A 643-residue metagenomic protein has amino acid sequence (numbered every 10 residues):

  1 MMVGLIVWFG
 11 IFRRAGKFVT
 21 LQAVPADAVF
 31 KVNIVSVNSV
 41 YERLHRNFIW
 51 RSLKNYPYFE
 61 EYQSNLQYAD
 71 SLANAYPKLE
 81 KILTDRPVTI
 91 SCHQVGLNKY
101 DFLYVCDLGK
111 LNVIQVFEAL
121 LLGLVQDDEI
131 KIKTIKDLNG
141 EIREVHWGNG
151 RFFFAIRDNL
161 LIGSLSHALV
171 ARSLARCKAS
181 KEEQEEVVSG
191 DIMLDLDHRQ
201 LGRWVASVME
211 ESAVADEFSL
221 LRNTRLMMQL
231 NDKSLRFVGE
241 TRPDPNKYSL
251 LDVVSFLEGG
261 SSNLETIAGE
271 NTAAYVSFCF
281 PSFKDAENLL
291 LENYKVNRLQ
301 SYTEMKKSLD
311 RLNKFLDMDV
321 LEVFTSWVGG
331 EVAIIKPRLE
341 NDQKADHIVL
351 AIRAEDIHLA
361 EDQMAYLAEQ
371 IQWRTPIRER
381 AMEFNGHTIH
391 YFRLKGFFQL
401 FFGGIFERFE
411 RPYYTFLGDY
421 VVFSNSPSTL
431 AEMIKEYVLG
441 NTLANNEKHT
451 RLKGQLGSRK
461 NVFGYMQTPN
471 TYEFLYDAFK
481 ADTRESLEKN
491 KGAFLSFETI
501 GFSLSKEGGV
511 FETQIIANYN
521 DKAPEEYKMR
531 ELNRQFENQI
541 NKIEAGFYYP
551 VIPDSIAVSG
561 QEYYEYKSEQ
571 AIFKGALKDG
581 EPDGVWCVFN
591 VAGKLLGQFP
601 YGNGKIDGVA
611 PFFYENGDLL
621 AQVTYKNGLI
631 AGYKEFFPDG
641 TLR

Functional and structural regions predicted by a protein language model:
M1-G4, R459, Y465-F547: In a subset of proteins, long, contiguous C-terminal domains/tails are tracked
M2-E144, V187-F218, R236-H347, L359-G386 (+1 more regions): Structural boundary/hinge residues at secondary-structure and domain interfaces
R51-R86, L124-S234, V253, S261-S262 (+4 more regions): An internal, short helix-loop-strand segment that often contains or flanks glycine-aspartate motifs
L108-V113, L165-L169, A354-H358, S426-T429: Helix N-cap motif at beta-to-alpha junctions
A175-C177, E240, D252-S255, L289-L291 (+5 more regions): Composition- and surface-driven signal marking solvent-exposed, interaction-prone regions in large proteins
G239-T241, F278-F280, K336, I352-A354 (+5 more regions): Active-site proximal loops enriched in glycine and acidic residues that flank catalytic Cys/His/Asp and coordinate
I348-A351, H358, Y420: Ordered core of a single globular domain
F536-R643: Glycine/tyrosine- and acidic-biased, solvent-exposed loop/turn segments at the edges of beta-strands
